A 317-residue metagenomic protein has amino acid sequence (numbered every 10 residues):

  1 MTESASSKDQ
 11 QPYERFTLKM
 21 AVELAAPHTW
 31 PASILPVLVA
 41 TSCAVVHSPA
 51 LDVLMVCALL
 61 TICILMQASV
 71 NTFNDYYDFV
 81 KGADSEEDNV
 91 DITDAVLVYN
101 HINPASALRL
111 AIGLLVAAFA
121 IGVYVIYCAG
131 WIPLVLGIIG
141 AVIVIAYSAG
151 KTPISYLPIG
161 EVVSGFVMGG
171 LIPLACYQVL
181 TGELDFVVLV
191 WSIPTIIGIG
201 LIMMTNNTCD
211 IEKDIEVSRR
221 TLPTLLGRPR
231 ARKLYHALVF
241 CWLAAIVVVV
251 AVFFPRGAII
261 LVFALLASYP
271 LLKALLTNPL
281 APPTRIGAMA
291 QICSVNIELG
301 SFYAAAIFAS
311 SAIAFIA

Functional and structural regions predicted by a protein language model:
T2-L54, A58, I62, K151-S155 (+2 more regions): Topogenic membrane-insertion module of multi-pass membrane proteins
P31-A40, V162-Y177, T224-R228, A290-Y303: Small-residue-rich segments of transmembrane alpha-helices in multi-pass membrane proteins, especially helix faces
V37-L38, S48-Y76, V135-I145, V187-T205: Membrane-embedded alpha-helical segments that form the functional core of polytopic membrane enzymes, especially those
T41-T61, F119-V135, I172-I193, A244-A258 (+1 more regions): Helix-coil boundary and interhelical linker segments in multi-pass alpha-helical membrane proteins
L65-V90, L201-P223: Acidic (Asp/Glu-rich) catalytic motifs at the cytosolic membrane interface
E86-C128, P223-R256, C293-L299: Multi-pass membrane catalytic core of lipid/isoprenoid biosynthesis enzymes
D94-L184: Intramembrane alpha-helical segments
A251-F315: Extended hydrophobic alpha-helices typical of membrane-associated regions
